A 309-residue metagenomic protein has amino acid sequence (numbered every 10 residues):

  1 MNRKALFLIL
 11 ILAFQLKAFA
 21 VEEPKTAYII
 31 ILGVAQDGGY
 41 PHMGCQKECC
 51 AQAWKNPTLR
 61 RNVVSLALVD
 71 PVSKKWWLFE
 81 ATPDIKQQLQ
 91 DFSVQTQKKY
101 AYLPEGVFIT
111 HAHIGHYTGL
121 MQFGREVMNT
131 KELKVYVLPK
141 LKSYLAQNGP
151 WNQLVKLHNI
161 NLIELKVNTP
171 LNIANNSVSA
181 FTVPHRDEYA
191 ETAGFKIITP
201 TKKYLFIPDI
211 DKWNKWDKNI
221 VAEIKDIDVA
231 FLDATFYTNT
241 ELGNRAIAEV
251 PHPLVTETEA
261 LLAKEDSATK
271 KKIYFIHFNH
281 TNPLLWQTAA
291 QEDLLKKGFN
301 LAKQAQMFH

Functional and structural regions predicted by a protein language model:
A5-F14: Sec-dependent N-terminal signal peptides
L16-A20: Sec/Tat signal peptide C-region and signal peptidase I cleavage site
V21-V94, K98-K99, I163-E223, Q306-H309: Core dinuclear metal-dependent hydrolase active-site scaffold
K25, K131, V155-N161, A174-N176 (+1 more regions): A short helix-to-beta-strand connector/capping loop
N62, V69-Y136, D228: Active-site metal-binding motif and surrounding structural segment of the metallo-beta-lactamase
L78-T82, L103-H116, Y136-L138, L205-I210 (+3 more regions): Active-site neighborhood of phospho(di)ester-bond hydrolases with catalytic His/Asp-centered motifs
K140-G149: A short, active-site helix/loop in glycosyltransferases that binds the activated sugar's phosphate group
T201-K203, I210-M307: Cap/insert and terminal regions of metallo-dependent hydrolase folds
